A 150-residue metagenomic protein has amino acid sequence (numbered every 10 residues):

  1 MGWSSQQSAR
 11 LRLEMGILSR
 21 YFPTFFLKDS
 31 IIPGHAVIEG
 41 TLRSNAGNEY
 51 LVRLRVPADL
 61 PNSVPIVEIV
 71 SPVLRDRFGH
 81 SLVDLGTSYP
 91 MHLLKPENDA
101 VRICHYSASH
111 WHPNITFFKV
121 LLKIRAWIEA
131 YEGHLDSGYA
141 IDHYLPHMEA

Functional and structural regions predicted by a protein language model:
M1-R53, D59-A150: UBC/E2-like fold recognition across ubiquitin and ubiquitin-like conjugation systems, capturing catalytically active
